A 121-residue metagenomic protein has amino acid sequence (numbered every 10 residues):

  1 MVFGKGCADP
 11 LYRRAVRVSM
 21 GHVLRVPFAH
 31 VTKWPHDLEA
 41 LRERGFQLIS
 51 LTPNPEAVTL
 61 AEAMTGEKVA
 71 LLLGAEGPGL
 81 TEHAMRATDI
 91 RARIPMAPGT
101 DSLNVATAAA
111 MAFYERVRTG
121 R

Functional and structural regions predicted by a protein language model:
M1-E56: RNA substrate-binding interface of SAM-dependent RNA methyltransferases
P10-V23, E82-R121: Structured adenosyl-cofactor binding patch, chiefly the S-adenosyl-L-methionine
R44-G45, V69, A112: Short alpha-helix boundary/capping motifs
I49-T100: Active-site/ligand-binding-proximal alpha/beta "capping" segment
